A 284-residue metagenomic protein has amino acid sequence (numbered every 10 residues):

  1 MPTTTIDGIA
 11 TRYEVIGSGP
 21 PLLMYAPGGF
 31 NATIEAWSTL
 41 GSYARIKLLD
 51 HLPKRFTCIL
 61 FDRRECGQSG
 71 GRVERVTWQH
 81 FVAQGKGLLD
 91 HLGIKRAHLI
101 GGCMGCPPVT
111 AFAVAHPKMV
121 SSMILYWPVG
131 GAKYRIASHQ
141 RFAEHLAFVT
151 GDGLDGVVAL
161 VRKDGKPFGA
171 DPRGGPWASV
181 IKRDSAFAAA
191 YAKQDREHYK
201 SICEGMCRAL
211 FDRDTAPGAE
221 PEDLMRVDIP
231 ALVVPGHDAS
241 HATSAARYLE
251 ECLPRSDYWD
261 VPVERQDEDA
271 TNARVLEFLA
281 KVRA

Functional and structural regions predicted by a protein language model:
T5-G70: Conserved HGGG/HGGXW glycine-rich cap/lid loop of the alpha/beta-hydrolase fold
Q79-A97: Conserved acidic catalytic loop of the alpha/beta-hydrolase fold
G101-G105, V109: Gly/Ala-rich beta-loop-alpha elbow adjacent to hydrolase catalytic centers
T110, V114-A115, M119-D152: Flexible "cap/lid" loop of the alpha/beta hydrolase fold
A178-E220: Hydrophobic, aromatic-rich cap/lid helix
R226-V227, V233-P235: Short beta-strand/loop motif that positions the catalytic acidic residue of the alpha/beta-hydrolase fold
A239-A245: Conserved alpha/beta-hydrolase "acid-adjacent" motif
P254-A284: Catalytic active-site module of serine/aspartate enzymes centered on a nucleophile-bearing elbow/loop
